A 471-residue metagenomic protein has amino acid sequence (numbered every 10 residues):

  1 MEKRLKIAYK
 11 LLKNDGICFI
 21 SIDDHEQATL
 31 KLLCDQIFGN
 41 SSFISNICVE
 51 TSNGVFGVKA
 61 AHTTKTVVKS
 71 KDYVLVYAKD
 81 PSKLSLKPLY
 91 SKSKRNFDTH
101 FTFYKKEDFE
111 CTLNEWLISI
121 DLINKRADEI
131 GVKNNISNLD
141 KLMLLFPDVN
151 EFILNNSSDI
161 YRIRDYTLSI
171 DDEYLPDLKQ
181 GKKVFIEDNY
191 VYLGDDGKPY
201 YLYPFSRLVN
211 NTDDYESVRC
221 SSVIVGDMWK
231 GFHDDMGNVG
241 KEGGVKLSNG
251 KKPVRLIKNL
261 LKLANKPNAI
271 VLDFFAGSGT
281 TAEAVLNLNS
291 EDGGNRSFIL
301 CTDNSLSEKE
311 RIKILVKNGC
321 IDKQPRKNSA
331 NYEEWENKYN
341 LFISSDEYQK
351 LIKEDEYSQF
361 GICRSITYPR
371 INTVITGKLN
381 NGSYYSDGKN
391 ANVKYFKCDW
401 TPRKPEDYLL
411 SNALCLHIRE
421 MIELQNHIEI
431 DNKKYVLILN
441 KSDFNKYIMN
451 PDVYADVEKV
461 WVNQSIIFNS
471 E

Functional and structural regions predicted by a protein language model:
R4-Y9, K13, D24-H233, V254-N268 (+1 more regions): Accessory, often C-terminal, charged low-complexity segments
G16: Glycine-centered, small-residue-biased loops immediately flanking beta-strands in adenine/cofactor-binding cores
I20-S21: Non-catalytic DNA-recognition/assembly elements of restriction-modification systems
K230-N249: Class I SAM-dependent transferase core
N268-G277: Conserved class I S-adenosyl-L-methionine
T280-D292: Conserved SAM-binding loop of SAM-dependent methyltransferases across substrates and taxa, primarily the Class I
